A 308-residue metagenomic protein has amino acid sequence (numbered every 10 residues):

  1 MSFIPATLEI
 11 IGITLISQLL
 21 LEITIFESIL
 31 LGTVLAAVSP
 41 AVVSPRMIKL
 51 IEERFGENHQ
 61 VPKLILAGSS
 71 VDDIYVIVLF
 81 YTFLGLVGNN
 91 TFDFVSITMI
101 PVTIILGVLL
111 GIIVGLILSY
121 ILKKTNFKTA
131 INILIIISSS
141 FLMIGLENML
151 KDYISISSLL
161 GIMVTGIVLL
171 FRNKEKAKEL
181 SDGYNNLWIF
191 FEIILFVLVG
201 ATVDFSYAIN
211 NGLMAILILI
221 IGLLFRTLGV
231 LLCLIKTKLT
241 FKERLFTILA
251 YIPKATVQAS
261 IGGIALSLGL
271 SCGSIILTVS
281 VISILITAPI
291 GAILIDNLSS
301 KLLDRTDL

Functional and structural regions predicted by a protein language model:
M1-F55, V197, F205-L302: Transmembrane alpha-helices that form the ion-translocation and gating core of multi-pass ion transport proteins
M1-L15, K63-I77, I133-E147, L187-G200 (+1 more regions): Small-residue-rich segments of transmembrane alpha-helices in multi-pass membrane proteins, especially helix faces
I13, F80-L84, L106-S119, I137-N148 (+4 more regions): Hydrophobic core segments of alpha-helical transmembrane domains in multi-pass membrane transport and ion-translocation
T24-G32, F92-I105, M149-S157, G183 (+1 more regions): Interfacial loop-to-helix junctions that mark the boundaries of transmembrane helices in multi-pass membrane
E53-L64, K123-L134, N173-L180, S300-L308: Intrinsically disordered, low-complexity non-transmembrane regions of multi-pass membrane transporters
R54-V71, F92-M99, E179, K242-L249 (+1 more regions): Membrane-interface alpha-helices at helix entry/exit sites of multi-pass transporters
F80-N89, G263-L270: Transmembrane alpha-helix termini and helix-breaking/packing motifs in multi-pass membrane transporters
L122-K128, N132, S140-I218: Membrane-interface junctions of multi-pass transporters
